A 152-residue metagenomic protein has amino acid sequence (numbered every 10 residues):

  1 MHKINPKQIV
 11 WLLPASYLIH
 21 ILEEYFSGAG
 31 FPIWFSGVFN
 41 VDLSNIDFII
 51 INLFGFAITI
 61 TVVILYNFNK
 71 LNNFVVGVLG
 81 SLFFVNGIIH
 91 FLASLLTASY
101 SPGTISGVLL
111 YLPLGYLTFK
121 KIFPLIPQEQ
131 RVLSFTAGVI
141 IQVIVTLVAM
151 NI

Functional and structural regions predicted by a protein language model:
M1-I4, I64-F74, I122-V132: Membrane-interface helix-boundary motifs at transmembrane edges
K3-E23: N-terminal signal-anchor transmembrane alpha helix
L22-D47: Interfacial loop at the N-terminal end of multi-pass membrane proteins
V38, L95-L109, Q130-S134: Non-cytosolic membrane-interface motifs at loop->transmembrane helix junctions
I51-I64, F83-G87, I141: Core segments of transmembrane alpha-helices that mediate helix-helix packing or line hydrophobic substrate/ligand
N69, F91-P102, N151-I152: Membrane-interface helix caps and helix-loop-helix hairpins in membrane proteins
V78-H90, G103-K121: Hydrophobic alpha-helical membrane segments
L117-I152: Terminal transmembrane helical module of multi-pass membrane proteins
